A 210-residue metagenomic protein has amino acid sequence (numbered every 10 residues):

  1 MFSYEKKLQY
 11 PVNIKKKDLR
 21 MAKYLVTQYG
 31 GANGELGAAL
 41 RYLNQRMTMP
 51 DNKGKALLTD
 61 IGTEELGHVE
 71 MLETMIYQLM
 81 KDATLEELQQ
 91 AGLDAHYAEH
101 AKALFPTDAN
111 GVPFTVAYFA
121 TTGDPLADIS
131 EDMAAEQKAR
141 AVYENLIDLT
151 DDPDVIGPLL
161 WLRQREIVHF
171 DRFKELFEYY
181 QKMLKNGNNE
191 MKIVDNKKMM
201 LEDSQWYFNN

Functional and structural regions predicted by a protein language model:
M1-N210: Non-heme di-metal
